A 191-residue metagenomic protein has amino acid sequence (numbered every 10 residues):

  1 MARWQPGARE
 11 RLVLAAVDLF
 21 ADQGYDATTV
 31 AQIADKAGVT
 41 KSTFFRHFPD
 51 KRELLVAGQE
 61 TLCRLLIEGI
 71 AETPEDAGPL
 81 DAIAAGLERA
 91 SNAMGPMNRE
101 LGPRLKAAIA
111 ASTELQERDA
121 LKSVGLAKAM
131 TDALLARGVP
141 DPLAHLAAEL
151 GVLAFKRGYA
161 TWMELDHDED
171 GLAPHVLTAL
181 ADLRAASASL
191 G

Functional and structural regions predicted by a protein language model:
M1-V39, L65, P174: Basic, helix-initiating cap at the start of DNA-binding domains
A16, P103-R104, A111: Polytopic alpha-helical membrane proteins, predominantly small-molecule transporters/carriers
Q23-Y25, G38, F45-A57: HTH DNA-binding helix-turn interface
R64-L105: Hydrophobic alpha-helical connector segments
L66, A90, M130, A154-W162: Hydrophobic recognition helices of helix-based DNA-binding modules
A85-A90, V176-G191: N-terminal hydrophobic signal/anchor transmembrane helix of membrane proteins
S112-R137, H145-E149: Amphipathic alpha-helical packing segments from all-alpha helical-bundle domains
A120, R137-A181: Hydrophobic/aromatic-rich alpha-helical bundle segments in the mid-to-C-terminal region
